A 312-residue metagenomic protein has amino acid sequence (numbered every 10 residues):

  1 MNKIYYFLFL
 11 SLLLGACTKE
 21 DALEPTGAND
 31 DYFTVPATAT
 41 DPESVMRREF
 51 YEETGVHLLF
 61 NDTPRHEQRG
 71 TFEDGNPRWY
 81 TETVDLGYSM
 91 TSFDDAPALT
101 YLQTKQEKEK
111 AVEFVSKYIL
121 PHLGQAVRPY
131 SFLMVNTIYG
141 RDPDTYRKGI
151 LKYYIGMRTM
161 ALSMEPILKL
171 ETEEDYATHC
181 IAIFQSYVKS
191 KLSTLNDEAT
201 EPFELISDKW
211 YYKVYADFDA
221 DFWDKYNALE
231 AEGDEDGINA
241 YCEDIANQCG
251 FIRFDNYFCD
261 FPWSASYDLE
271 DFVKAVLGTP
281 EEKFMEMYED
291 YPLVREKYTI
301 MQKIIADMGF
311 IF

Functional and structural regions predicted by a protein language model:
N2-F9: Sec-dependent signal peptide recognition, specifically the positively charged N-region followed immediately by
L13-A16: C-terminal motif of bacterial Sec signal peptides marking the signal peptidase cleavage site
T18-V112, H122, M287-F312: Acidic/polar, low-complexity intrinsically disordered N-terminal segments immediately downstream of a Sec signal
Y101, K105-R158: Auxiliary, metal-adjacent structural segments of Zn-dependent hydrolase domains
E109-E113, K117, A182, S186 (+1 more regions): Solvent-exposed, polar/charged alpha-helical surfaces in well-ordered, non-transmembrane soluble domains, broadly
M160-Y211: Active-site recognition of the HExxH zinc-binding catalytic motif
S193-D255: Active-site/pore-lining binding-face segments in mid-to-C-terminal subdomains
N239-F312: A cross-kingdom marker for long, charged
